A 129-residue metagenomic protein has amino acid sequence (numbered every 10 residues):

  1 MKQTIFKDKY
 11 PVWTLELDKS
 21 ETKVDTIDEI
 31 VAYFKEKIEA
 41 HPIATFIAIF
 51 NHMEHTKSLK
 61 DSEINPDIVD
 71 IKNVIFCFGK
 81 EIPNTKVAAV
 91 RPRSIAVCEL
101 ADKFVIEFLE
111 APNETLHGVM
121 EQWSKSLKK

Functional and structural regions predicted by a protein language model:
M1-P42: Terminal, regulation- and interaction-focused segments at domain boundaries
Q3-K7, I64-N65, S94-E99: Short, flexible, solvent-exposed loop/turn segments with mixed acidic/basic and small polar residues
K19-V24, V69, L100-A101: Short, solvent-exposed coil/turn segments at beta-strand boundaries
A32-N84: Ser/Thr-rich, low-complexity intrinsically disordered terminal regions
N84-K86, C98: Short active-site-adjacent structural elements
A89-R93: Short, surface-exposed coil-to-beta transition loops
S94-E110: Beta-strand/loop substructures that line and gate deep hydrophobic ligand-binding cavities in soluble
A111-K129: C-terminal partner/receptor-binding element of secreted or periplasmic proteins
